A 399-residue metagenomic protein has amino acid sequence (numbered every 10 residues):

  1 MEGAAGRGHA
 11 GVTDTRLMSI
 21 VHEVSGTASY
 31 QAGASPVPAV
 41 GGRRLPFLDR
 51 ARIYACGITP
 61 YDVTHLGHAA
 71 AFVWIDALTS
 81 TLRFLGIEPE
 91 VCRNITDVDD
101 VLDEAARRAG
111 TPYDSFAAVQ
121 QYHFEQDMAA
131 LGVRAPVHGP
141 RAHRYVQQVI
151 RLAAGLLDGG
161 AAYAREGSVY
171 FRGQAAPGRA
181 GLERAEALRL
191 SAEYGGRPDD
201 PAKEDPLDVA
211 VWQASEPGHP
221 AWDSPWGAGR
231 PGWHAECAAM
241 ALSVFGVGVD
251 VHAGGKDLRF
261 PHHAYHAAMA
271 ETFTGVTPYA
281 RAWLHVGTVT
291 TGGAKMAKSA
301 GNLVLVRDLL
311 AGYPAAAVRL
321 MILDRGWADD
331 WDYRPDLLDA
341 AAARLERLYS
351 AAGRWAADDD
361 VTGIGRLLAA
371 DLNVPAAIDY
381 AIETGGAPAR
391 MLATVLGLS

Functional and structural regions predicted by a protein language model:
M1-P46, A105, P112, F116 (+1 more regions): Basic, alpha-helical terminal appendages of large translation-related enzymes
G11-Y61, D76, Q147-A343, Y349-A356: Alpha-helical recognition segments enriched in aromatics with Gly/Pro capping that present substrate-recognition
R44-A130: N-terminal, positively charged nucleic-acid-binding surface of large information/translation enzymes
R83, E125-Q147, R151, K256-R259 (+5 more regions): Non-catalytic interaction-recognition regions
I95-D100, F124, R134-V149, E166-A175: Short, glycine/charge-rich beta-strand/loop segments that flank catalytic centers and engage negatively charged groups
Y349, T362-G365: Terminal accessory/anchoring regions of large secretory-pathway or extracellular enzymes
A356-T362: Extended alpha-helical coiled-coil "stalk/arm" regions that act as elongated linkers or oligomerization scaffolds
